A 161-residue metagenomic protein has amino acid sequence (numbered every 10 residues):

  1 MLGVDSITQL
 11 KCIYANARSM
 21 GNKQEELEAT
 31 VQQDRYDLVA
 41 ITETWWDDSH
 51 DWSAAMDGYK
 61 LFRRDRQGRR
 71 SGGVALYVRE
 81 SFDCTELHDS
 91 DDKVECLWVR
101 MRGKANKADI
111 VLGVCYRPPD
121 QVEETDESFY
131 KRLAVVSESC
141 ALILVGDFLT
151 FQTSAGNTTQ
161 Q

Functional and structural regions predicted by a protein language model:
M1-Q161: A shared catalytic/ligand-binding motif for oxyanion handling
